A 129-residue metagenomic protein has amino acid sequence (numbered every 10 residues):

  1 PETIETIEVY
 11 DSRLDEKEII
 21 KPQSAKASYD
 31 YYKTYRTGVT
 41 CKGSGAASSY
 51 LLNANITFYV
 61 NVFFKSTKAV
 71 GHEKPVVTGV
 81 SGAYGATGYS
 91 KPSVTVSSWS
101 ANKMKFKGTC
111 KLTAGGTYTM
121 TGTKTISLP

Functional and structural regions predicted by a protein language model:
P1-S48: N-terminal prepro-regions of secreted/extracellular proteins
R13, A25-K26, S97-K105: Short, ordered beta-strand-loop transition motifs
R13-L14, S66-K68, L112-A114: Residues that cap or initiate secondary-structure elements
E16, L52-A54, G116-Y118: Short acidic/polar mixed-charge low-complexity motifs
R36-S44, V76-G79, K107-T113: Generic short beta-strand segments
A46-K103: Mature extracytoplasmic domains of secretory-pathway proteins
K107-P129: Short, exposed beta-strand-loop hairpins at the edges of beta-sheets in extracellular/periplasmic proteins
